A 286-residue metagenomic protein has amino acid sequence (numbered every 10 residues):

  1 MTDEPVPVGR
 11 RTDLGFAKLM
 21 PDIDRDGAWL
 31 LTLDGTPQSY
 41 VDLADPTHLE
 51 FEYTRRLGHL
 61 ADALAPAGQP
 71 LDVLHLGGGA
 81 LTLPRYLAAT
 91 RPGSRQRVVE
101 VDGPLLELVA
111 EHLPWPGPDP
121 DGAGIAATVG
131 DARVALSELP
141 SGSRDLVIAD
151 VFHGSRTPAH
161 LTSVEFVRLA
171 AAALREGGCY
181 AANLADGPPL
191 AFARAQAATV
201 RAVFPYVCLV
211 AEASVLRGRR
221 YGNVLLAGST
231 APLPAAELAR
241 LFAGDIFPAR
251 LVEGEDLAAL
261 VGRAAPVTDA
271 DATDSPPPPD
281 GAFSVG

Functional and structural regions predicted by a protein language model:
M1-A67, A89-P92, A123: Rossmann-like AdoMet
T2-I23, Q38-A44, R217-G286: SAM/dcSAM-binding transferase cores
D24, G103, A132, E212-S214: Residues that form or immediately flank small-molecule/cofactor binding pockets and catalytic motifs
T36-Y40, F152-S155, Y180, G187: A short, flexible beta-alpha/helix-coil linker loop
A44-A172, P188-A191, A197: The AdoMet/dcAdoMet-binding core of the Class I SAM-like
G93-R95, G122-G124, G177, F204-Y206 (+1 more regions): A generic structural signal for alpha->beta connector loops
L161, D186-A193, T199, S214 (+2 more regions): Alpha-helical subdomain
E165-A235: C-terminal substrate-binding/active-site "lid" region of AdoMet-derived donor-dependent transferases
